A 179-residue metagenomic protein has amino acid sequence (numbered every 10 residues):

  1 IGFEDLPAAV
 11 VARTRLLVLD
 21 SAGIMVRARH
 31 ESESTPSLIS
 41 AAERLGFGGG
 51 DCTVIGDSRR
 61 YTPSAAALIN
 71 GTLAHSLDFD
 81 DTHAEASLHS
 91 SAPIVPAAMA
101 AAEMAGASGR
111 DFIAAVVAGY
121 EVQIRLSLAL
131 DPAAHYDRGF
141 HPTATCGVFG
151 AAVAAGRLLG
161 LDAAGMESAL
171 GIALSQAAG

Functional and structural regions predicted by a protein language model:
I1-G179: N-terminal core-entry segment
